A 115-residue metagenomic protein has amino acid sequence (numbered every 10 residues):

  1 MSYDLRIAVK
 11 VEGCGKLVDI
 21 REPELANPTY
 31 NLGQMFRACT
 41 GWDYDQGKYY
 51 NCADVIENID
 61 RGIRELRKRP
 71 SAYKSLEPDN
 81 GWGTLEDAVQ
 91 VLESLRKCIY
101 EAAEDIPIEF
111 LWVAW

Functional and structural regions predicted by a protein language model:
M1-W115: Acidic (Asp/Glu-rich) sequence patches and key acidic residues that form negatively charged surfaces used
